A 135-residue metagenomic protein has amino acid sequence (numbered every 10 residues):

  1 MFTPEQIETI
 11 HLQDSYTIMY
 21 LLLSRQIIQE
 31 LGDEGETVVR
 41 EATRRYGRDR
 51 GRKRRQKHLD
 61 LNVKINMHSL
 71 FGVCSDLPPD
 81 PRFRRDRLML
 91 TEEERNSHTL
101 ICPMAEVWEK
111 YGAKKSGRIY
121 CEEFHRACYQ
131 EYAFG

Functional and structural regions predicted by a protein language model:
M1-F124, E131-F134: N-terminal accessory segment detector
